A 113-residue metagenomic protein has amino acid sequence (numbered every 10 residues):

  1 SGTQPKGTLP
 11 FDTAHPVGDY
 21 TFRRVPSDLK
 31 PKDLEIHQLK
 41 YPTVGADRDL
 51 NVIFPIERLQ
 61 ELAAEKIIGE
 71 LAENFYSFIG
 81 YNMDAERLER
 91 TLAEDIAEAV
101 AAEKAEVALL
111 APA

Functional and structural regions predicted by a protein language model:
S1-A113: Metallocofactor- and cofactor-centric catalytic cores in central/energy metabolism, strongly enriched
